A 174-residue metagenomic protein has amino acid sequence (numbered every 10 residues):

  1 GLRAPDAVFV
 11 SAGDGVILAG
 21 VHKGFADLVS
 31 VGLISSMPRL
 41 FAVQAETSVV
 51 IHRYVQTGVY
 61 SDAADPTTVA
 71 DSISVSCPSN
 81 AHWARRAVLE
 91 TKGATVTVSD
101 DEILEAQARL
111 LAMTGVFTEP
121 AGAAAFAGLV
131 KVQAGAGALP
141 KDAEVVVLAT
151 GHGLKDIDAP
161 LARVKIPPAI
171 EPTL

Functional and structural regions predicted by a protein language model:
L2, D27-F117, A162-L174: Active-site/ligand-binding loops adjacent to catalytic centers
R3-V16, G20-K23: Glycine-rich ThDP/TPP pyrophosphate-binding loop and its adjacent helix/strand module within ThDP-dependent enzymes
D6, L40, A143: Conserved acidic residues
V10-G13, F41-Q44, V147-T150: Short beta-strand segments
A12-V16, N80, T114-G122: Short glycine/threonine-rich catalytic loop with a Thr-x-Gly-x-Asp
I17-F25, Q107, A125-V132: Buried hydrophobic packing segments
A19, I51-H52, D156-D158: Short helix/loop capping segments that flank catalytic or ligand/cofactor-binding pockets
S35, D62-A64, A124-L174: Phosphate-binding loop/pocket of nucleotide- and phosphate-handling active sites
